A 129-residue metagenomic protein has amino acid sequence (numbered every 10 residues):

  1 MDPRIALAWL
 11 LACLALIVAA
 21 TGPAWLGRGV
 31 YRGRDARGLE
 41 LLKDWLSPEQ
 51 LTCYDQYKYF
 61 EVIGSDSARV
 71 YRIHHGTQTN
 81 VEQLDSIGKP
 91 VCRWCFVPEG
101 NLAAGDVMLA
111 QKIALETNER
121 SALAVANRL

Functional and structural regions predicted by a protein language model:
M1-L11: Feature marks short, highly hydrophobic, charge-poor N-terminal signal-anchor/signal peptide-like helices that anchor
L10-A20: Alpha-helical membrane-embedded segments
C13, C53, C92-C95: Generic recognition of cysteine residues
V18-E40: Transmembrane-cytosolic junction motif
K43: Extracytoplasmic/periplasm-facing segments of secreted or lipoprotein envelope proteins
Q50-T79: Short linear, low-complexity motifs centered on an aromatic residue
A68-L129: Polybasic, proline/glycine-rich intrinsically disordered low-complexity segments
